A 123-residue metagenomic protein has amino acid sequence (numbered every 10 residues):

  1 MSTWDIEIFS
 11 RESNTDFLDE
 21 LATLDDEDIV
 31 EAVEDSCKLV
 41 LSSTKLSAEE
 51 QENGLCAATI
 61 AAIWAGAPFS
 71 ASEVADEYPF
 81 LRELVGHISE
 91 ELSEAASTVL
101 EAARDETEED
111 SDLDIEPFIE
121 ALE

Functional and structural regions predicted by a protein language model:
S2-K45: Short terminal alpha-helical segments
I8, N14, L21, L55 (+2 more regions): Surface-exposed assembly/interface segments
L24, W64-A67, A103-E106: Residue-level signature of the C-terminal ends
V30-D35, A67-A71, S93-S97: Amphipathic alpha-helical scaffolding segments comprising HEAT/armadillo-like alpha-solenoid repeats
E49-N53, L92: Positions within the helices of HEAT/ARM-like alpha-solenoid repeats
E52-I63: Short, hydrophobic/amphipathic alpha-helical patches that form generic packing surfaces within helical domains
I63-S89: Mid-chain, well-packed structural core segment of small domains
E83-E123: Amphipathic alpha-helical binding modules
